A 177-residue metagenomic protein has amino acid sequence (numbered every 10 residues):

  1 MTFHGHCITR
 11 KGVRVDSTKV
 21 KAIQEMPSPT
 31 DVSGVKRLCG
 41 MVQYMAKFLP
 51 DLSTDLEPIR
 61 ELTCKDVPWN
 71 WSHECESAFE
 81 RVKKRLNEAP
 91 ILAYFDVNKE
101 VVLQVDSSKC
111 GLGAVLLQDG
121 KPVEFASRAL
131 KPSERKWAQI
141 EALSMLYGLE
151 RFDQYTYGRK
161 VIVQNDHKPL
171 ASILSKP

Functional and structural regions predicted by a protein language model:
M1-K99, P169: C-terminal reverse transcriptase regions that engage the nucleic-acid substrate
F3, E100, G111, K160: Conserved catalytic motifs of the protein kinase core domain
G5, D16, I23, G40 (+9 more regions): Mobile genetic element proteins and their domesticated derivatives, centered on retroelements and DNA transposons
G12, V102, I162: Hydrophobic "anchor" residues on beta-strands that sit immediately upstream of conserved functional sites
V20, E76, S108-C110, L117-K121 (+3 more regions): Short, glycine-/Ser/Thr-/acidic-enriched flexible segments
V67, D119-L143, H167-P177: A short, polar/acidic, helix/strand-boundary loop motif
K99-S107: Two-metal-ion RNase H-like nuclease active-site motif
L117, L146-P177: RNase H catalytic domain
